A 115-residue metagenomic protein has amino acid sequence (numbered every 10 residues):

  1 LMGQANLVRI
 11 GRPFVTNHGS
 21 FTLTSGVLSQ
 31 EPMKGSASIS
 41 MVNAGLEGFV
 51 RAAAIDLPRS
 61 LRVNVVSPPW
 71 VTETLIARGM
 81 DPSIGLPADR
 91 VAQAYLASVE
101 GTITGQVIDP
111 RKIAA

Functional and structural regions predicted by a protein language model:
L1-V8, R12-I55, S67-T72: Catalytic loop of short-chain dehydrogenase/reductase
R51, P58-L61, V65-E73, R78-A115: C-terminal helical subdomain
